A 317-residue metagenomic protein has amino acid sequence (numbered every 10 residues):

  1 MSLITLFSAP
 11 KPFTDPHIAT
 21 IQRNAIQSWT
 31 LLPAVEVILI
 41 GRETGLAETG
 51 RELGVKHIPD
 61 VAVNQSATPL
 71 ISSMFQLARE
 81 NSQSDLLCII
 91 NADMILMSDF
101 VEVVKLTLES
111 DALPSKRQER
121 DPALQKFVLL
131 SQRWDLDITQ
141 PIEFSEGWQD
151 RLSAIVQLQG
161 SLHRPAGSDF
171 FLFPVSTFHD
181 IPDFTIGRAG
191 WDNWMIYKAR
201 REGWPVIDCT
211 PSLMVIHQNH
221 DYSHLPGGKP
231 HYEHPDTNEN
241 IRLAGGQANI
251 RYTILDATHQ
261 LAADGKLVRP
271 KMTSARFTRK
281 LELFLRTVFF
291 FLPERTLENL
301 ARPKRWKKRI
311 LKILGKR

Functional and structural regions predicted by a protein language model:
M1-R23: N-proximal low-complexity "stem/linker" segments adjacent to membrane-targeting elements
F7, G187-R317: C-terminal catalytic/acceptor-binding lobe
A19-N24, E43-T44, A67, I71-S72 (+3 more regions): Catalytic phosphate/metal-binding cores of nucleic-acid and nucleotide-processing enzymes, i.e., regions that mediate
N24-V35: Short, acidic, metal-binding catalytic loop of nucleotide-sugar glycosyltransferases
A34-T44: Short beta-strand/loop segment that forms part of the nucleotide-sugar
G45-D85: Active-site-proximal specificity loops/subdomain of glycosyltransferases
S84-M97: Short beta-strand-to-loop acidic/aromatic patch adjacent to the donor-nucleotide binding site
I95-D111, D121-G190: Conserved catalytic core of nucleotide-sugar-dependent glycosyltransferases
